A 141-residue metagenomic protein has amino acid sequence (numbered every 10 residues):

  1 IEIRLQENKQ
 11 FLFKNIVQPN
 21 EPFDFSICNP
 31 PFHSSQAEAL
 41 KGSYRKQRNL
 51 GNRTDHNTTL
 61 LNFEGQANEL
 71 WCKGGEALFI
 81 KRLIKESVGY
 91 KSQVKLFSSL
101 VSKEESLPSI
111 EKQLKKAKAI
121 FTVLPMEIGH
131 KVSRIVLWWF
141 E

Functional and structural regions predicted by a protein language model:
E2-L124: S-adenosylmethionine
K73, F140-E141: Intrinsic disorder/low-complexity segments enriched in polar/charged and small flexible residues
M126-I128: A short hydrophobic beta-strand->loop->alpha-helix junction that borders the nucleotide-binding pocket of P-loop NTPases
H130-F140: Helix-rich interaction surfaces within compact, conserved domain-sized segments that mediate assembly or partner
